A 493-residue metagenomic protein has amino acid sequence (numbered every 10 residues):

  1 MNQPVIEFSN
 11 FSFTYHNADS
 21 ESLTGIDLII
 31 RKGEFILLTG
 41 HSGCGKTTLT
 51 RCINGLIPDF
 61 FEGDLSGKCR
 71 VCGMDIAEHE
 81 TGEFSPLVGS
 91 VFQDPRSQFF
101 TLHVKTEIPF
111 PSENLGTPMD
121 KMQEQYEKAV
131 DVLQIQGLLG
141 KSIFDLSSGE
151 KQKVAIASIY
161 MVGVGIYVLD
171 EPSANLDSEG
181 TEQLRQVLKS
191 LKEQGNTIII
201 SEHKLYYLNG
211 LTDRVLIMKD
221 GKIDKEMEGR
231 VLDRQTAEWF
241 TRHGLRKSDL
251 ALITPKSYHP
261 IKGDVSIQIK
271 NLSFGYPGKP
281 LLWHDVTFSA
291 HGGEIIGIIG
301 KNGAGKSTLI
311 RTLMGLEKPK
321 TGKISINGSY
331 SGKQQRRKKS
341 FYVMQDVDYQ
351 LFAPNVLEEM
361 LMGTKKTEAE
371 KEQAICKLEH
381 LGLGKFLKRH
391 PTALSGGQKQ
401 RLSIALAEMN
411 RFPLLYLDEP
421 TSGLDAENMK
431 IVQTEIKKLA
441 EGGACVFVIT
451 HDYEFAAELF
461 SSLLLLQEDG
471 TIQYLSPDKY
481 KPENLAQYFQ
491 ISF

Functional and structural regions predicted by a protein language model:
N54, M314: Helix-to-loop junction immediately C-terminal to a conserved catalytic motif
E62-M74, G322-R336: Conserved ABC transporter NBD signature motif
D120-L138, A369-F386: Conserved ABC ATPase "signature" region
S142-L146, E150, H390-L394, Q398: Conserved ABC ATPase signature
Y160, A407-E408: ABC ATPase C-loop
Y167-E171, L415-D418: Catalytic Walker B motif of ABC-type/P-loop ATPase nucleotide-binding domains
D177, D425: ABC-family nucleotide-binding domains
E202-H203, T450-H451: H-loop/switch region of ABC-family ATPase nucleotide-binding domains
